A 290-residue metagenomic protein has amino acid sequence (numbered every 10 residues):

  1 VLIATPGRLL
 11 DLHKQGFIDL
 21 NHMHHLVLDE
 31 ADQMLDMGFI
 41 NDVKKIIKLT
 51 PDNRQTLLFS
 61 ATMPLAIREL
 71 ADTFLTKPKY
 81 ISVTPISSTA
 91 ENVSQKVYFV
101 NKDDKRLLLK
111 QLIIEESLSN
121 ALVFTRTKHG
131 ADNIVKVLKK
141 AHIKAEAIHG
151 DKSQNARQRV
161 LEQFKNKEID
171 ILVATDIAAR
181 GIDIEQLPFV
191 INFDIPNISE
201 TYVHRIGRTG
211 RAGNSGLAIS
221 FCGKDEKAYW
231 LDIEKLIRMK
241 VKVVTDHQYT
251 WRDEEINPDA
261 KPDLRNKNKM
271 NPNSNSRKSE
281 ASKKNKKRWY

Functional and structural regions predicted by a protein language model:
V1-D253: Conserved helicase RecA-like core
N166, E234-Y290: Basic Arg/Gly/Lys-rich low-complexity intrinsically disordered segments
